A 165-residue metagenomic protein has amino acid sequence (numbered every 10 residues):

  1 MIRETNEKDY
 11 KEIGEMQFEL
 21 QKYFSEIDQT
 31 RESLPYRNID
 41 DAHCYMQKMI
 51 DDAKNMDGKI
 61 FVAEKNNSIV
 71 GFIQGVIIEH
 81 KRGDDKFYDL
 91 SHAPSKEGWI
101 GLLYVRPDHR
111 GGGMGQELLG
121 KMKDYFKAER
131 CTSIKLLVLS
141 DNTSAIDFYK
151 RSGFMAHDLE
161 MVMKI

Functional and structural regions predicted by a protein language model:
M1-I27: A short beta-loop-alpha structural element at the N-terminal edge of CoA-dependent acyl/N-acetyltransferase catalytic
K22-K48: Conserved GNAT-fold acetyl-CoA-binding loop/helix
C44-V62, W99: A short helix-loop-beta-strand connector motif used in the catalytic cores of GNAT acetyltransferases and, in some
I77-G98: Conserved acyl-donor/pantetheine-binding loop and adjacent beta-alpha core of acyl/acetyltransferases and related
L102-V105, G111-D124, R151: Conserved acetyl-CoA-binding loop-helix of GNAT-fold acetyltransferases
R110, K121, K135-A145, V162-I165: Conserved beta-strand-loop-alpha-helix junction that forms the acyl-donor binding cleft
Q116, G120, S140-D158: Conserved active-site alpha-helix within GNAT-family acetyltransferase domains
L119, F126-L137: Conserved GNAT acetyl-CoA-binding A-motif
